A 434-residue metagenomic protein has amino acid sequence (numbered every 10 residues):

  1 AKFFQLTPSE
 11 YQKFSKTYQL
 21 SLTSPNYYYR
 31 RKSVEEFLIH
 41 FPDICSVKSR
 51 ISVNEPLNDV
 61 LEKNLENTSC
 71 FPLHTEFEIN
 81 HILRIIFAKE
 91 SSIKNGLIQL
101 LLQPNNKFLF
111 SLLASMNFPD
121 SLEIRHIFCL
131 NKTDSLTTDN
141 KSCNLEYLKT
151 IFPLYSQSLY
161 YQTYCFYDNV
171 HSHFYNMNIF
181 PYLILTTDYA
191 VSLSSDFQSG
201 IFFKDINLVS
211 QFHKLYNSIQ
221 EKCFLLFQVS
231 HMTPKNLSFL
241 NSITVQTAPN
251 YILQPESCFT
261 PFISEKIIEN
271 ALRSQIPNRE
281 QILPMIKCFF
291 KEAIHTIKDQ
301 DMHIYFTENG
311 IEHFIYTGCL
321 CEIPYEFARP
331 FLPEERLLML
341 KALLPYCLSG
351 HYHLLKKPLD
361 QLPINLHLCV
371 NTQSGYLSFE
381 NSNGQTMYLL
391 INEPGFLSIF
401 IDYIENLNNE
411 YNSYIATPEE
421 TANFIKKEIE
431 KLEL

Functional and structural regions predicted by a protein language model:
A1-E55: Short amphipathic recognition helices of helix-turn-helix/homeodomain-type DNA-binding modules
V47, E55, D59-F71: Short Lys/Arg-enriched alpha/beta "domain-start" segment
N67-A416, A422-F424, E428-E430: Hydrophobic protein-protein interaction segments
E433-L434: C-terminal end-of-chain micro-motif
